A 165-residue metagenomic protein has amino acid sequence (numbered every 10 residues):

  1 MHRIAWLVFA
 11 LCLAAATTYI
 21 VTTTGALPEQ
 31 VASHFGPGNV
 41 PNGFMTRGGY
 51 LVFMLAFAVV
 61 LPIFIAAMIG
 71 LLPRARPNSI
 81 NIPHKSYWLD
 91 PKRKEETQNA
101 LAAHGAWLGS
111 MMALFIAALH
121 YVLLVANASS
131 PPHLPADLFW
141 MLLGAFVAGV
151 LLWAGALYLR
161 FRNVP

Functional and structural regions predicted by a protein language model:
M1-C12, N99-G105: Alpha-helical transmembrane segments and their helix-start/interface "positive-inside/aromatic belt" motifs in integral
L11, T46-M68, F139-A148: Alpha-helical transmembrane segments
C12-T23, F64-L71, F115-V122, G149-L159: Residue-level signal for alpha-helical transmembrane segments in multi-pass membrane proteins
I20-F53: Active-site and channel-lining beta-strand-loop segments that bind or position nucleotide-derived/phosphorylated
L51, V122-P165: Alpha-helical transmembrane segments and their immediate juxtamembrane interface regions
A75-E96: Juxtamembrane inter-helical linkers in multi-pass membrane proteins
R93-M112: Loop-to-transmembrane boundary segments
W107-A128: Alpha-helical transmembrane segments and their membrane-interface junctions in multi-pass membrane proteins
